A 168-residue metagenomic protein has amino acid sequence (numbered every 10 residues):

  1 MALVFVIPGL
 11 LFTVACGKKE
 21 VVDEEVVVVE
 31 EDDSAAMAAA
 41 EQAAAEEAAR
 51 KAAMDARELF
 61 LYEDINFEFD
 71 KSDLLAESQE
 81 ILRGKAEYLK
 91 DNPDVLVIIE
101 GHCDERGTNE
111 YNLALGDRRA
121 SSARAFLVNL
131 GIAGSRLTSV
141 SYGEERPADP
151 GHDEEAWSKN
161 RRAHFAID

Functional and structural regions predicted by a protein language model:
M1-L3: Bacterial N-terminal signal peptides that target proteins for export
L11-A15: C-terminal motif of bacterial Sec signal peptides marking the signal peptidase cleavage site
G17-L96: Periplasmic peptidoglycan-binding/tethering modules of Gram-negative envelope proteins
E77-G84, E110, R118, S122 (+1 more regions): Extracytoplasmic/secreted proteins, especially bacterial periplasmic and envelope-associated proteins
P93-H102, D117-A148, R161-D168: A non-catalytic structural micro-motif
A114: Solvent-exposed, well-ordered loop and adjacent helix/strand elements within mature globular domains that form
P150-D153: Short beta-alpha junctions and helix-cap segments that line functional grooves
E155-K159: A generic structural micro-feature
